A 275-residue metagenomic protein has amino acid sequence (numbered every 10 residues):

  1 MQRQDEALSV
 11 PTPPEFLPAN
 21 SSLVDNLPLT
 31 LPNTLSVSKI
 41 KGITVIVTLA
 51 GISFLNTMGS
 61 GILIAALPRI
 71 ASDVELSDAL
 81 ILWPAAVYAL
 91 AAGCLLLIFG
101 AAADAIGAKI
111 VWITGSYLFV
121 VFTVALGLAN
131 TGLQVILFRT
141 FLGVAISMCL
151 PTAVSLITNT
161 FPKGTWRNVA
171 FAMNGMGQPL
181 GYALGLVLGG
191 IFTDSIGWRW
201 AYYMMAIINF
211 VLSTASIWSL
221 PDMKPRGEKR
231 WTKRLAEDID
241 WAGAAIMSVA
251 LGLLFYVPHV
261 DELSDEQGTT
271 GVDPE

Functional and structural regions predicted by a protein language model:
M1-M58, S72: Cytosolic juxtamembrane N-terminal segment immediately preceding the first transmembrane helix of multi-pass
K39-A50, G132, E237-A245, V249: Primarily residues marking transmembrane-helix entry/exit sites
K41-A86, C94, C149-V154: Extracytoplasmic
S53, A89-L90, P179-L180: Short hydrophobic/small-residue motifs within alpha-helical transmembrane segments of multi-pass transporter-like
L55-G59, A91, A125, A129 (+3 more regions): Residue-level hotspots within pore-lining transmembrane alpha-helices of multi-pass secondary transporters
S77-V87, V169, G271-E275: Loop-to-transmembrane helix entry
A102-A242: Helix-loop-helix hairpins in multi-pass membrane proteins, especially solute transporters
G243, S248-D273: Phenylalanine-glycine-rich, low-complexity intrinsically disordered regions, typified by the FG/GLFG repeat domains
